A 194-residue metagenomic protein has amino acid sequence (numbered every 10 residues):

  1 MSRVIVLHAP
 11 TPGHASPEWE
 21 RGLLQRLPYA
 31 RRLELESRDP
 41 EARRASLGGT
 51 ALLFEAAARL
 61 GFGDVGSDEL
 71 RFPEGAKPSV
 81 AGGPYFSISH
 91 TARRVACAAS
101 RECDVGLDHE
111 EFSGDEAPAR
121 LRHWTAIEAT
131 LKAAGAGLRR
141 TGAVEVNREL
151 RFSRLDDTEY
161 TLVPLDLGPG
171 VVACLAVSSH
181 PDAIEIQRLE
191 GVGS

Functional and structural regions predicted by a protein language model:
M1-S194: Core catalytic alpha/beta fold that binds nucleotide/phospho-ligands
